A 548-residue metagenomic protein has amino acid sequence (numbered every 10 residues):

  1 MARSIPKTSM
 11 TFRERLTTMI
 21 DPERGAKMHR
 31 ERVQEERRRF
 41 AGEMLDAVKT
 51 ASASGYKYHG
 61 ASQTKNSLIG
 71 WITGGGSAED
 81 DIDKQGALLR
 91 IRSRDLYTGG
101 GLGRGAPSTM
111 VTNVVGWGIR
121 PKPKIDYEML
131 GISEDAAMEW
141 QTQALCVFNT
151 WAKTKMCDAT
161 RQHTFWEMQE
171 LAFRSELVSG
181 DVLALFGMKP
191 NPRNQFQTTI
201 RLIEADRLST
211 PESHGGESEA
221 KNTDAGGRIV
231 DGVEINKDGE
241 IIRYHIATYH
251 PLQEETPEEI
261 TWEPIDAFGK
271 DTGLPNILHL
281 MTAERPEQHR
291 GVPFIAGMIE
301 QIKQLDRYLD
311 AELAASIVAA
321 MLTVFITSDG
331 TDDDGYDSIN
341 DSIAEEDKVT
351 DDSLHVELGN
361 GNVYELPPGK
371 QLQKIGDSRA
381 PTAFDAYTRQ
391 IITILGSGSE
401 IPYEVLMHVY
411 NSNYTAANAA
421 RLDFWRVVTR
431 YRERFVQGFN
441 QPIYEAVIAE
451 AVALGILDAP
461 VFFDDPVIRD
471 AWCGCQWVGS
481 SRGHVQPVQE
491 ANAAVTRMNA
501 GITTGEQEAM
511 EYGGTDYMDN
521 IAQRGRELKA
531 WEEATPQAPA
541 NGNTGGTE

Functional and structural regions predicted by a protein language model:
M1-R32, I392, A419, R434-E548: C-terminal anchoring/interaction modules
M1-V178, G187-F196: Extended, helix-rich architectural segments
K155, N362-V485: Surface-exposed loop-to-helix/strand elements on domain peripheries
H163, F186-M188, I317-V324, L406-Y410 (+3 more regions): Short coil/turn segments at secondary-structure boundaries
F165, Q169-E255: Extended, Lys/Arg-enriched charged tracts that mediate electrostatic binding to polyanionic substrates
G239, L395, E508: Acidic/polar, glycine-anchored loop/turn motif associated with catalytic or activation segments that engage anionic
T248-K270: Short, surface-exposed, low-complexity cationic segments
D271-A417: Extended, charged amphipathic alpha-helical segments
